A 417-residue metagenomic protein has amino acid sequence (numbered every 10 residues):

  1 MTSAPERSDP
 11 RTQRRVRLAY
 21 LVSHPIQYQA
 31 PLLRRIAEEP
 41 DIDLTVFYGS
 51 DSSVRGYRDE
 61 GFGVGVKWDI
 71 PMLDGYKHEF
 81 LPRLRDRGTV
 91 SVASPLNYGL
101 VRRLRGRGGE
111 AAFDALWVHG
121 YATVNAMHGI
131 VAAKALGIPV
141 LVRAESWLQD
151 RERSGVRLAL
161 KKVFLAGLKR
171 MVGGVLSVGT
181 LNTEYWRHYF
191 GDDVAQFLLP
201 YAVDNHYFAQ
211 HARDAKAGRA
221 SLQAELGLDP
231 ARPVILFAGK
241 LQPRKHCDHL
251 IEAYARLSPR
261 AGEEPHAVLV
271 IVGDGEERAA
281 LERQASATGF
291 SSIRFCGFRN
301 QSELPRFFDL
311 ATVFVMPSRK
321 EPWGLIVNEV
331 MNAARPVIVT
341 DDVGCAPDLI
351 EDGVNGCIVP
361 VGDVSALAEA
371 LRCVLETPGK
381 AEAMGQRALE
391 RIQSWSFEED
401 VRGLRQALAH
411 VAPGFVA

Functional and structural regions predicted by a protein language model:
R157-L158, L165-A220: Donor nucleotide-sugar binding/catalytic pocket of nucleotide-sugar-dependent glycosyltransferases
D229-K245, I251-Y254: Conserved donor-binding/catalytic core segment of Leloir-type glycosyltransferases
A279-R299: Nucleotide-activated donor-binding/catalytic signature segment of Leloir-type glycosyltransferases, i.e., the conserved
F298-R299, R306-A311: Short alpha-helical donor nucleotide-sugar binding micro-motif in glycosyltransferases
R319: Aromatic "clamp/platform" in nucleotide-sugar-dependent glycosyltransferases that forms part of the donor/acceptor
P336-T340, I350: Short hydrophobic beta-strand element within catalytic cores of glycosyltransferases and related nucleotide-activated
D352-G353, C357-V364, C373-G379: Conserved acidic donor-binding segment of nucleotide-sugar-dependent glycosyltransferases
A366, C373, K380-S394: A short, well-ordered alpha-helix in the C-terminal region of glycosyltransferases
